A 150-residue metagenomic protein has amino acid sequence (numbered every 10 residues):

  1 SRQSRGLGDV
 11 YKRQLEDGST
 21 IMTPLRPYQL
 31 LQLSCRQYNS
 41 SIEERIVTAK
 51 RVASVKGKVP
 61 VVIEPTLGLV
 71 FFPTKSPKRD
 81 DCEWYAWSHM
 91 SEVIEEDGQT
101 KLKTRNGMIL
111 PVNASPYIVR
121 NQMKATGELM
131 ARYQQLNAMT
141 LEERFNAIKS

Functional and structural regions predicted by a protein language model:
S1-Y11: Single conserved hydrophobic/aromatic residue that forms the stacking wall/gate of nucleotide- or nucleobase-binding
R5, P60-E64, S88-E95: Short linear motifs in intrinsically disordered
L7-D9, L67, E95-Q99: A short, compositionally biased
K12-E16, F72, L102-K103: Generic recognition of long tandem-repeat/solenoid scaffolds
R13-T66: Short, well-structured hydrophobic secondary-structure segments
I21, R79-E83, H89-S150: Acidic, Ser/Thr- and proline-rich intrinsically disordered linker/docking segments of eukaryotic scaffolds
V55-K58, V70-P73, S91: Long, contiguous alpha-helical segments
V62-K78, C82-E83: Active-site-adjacent substructure of cysteine-protease-like catalytic cores
